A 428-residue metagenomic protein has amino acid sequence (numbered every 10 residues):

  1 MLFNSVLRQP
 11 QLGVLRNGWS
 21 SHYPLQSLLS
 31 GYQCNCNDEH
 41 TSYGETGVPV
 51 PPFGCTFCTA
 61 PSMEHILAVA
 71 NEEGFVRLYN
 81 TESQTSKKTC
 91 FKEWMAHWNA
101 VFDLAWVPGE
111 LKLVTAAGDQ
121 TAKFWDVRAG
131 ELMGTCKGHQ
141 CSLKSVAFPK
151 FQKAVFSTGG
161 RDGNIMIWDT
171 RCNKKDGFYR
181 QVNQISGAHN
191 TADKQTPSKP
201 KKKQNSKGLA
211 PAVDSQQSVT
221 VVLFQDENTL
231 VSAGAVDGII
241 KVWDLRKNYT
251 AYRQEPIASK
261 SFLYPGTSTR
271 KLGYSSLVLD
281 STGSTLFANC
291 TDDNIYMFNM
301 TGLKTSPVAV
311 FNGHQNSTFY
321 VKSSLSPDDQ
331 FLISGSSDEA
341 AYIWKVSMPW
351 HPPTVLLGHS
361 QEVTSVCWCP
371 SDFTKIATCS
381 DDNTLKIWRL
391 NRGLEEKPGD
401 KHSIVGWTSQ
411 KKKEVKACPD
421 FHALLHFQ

Functional and structural regions predicted by a protein language model:
M1-G31, F178-A212, Q217, P265-R270 (+6 more regions): Terminal intrinsically disordered, low-complexity extensions flanking WD-repeat/beta-propeller proteins
S21-P51, S86-T89, K202-G208, S261: A short helix->beta-strand "capping" segment at the edge of beta-propeller domains
H40, K87-F91, E131-G134, D176-F178 (+4 more regions): A structural motif specific to WD40 beta-propellers
G44-G74: Beta-strand-rich domains and repeat architectures in extracellular enzymes and scaffolds, especially beta-propellers
T56-E64, L104-E110, A116, A147-K153 (+6 more regions): Loop/turn segments within WD40 beta-propeller blades
S62-A68, E110-V114, A122-K123, L132-G134 (+9 more regions): Structural hallmark of WD40 beta-propellers
A70-E73, T115-D119, T158-D162, T170 (+4 more regions): Conserved strand-to-loop turn within each blade of WD40 beta-propeller repeats
V76-T81, A122-D126, V146, I165-T170 (+4 more regions): WD40-repeat beta-propellers
